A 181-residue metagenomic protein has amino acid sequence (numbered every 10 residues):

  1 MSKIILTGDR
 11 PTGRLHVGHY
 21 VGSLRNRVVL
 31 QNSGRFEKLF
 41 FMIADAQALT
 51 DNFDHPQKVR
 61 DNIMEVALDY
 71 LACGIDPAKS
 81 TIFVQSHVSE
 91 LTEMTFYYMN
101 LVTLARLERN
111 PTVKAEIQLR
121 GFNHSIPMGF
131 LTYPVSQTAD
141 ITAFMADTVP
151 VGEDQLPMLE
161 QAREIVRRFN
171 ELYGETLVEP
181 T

Functional and structural regions predicted by a protein language model:
S2-A139, E164: N-terminal Rossmann-like or analogous alpha/beta NTP/dinucleotide-binding catalytic cores that position adenine
K114-T181: Active-site cores that bind ATP or allylic diphosphates and position pyrophosphate for catalysis
